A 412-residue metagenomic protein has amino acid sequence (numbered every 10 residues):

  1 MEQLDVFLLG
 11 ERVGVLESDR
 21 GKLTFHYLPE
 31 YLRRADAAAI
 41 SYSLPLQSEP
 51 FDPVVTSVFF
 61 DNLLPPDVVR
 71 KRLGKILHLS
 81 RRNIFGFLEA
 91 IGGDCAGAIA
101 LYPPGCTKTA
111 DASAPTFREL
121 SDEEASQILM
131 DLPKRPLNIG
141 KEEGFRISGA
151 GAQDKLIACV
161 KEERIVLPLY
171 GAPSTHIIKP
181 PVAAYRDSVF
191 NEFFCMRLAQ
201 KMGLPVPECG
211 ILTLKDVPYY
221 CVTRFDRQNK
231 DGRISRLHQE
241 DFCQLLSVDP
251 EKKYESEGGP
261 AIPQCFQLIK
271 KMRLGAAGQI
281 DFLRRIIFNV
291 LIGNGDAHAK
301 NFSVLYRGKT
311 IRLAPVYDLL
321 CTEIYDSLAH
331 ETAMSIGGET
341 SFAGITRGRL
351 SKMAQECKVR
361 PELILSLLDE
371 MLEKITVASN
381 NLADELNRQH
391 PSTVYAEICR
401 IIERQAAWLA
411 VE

Functional and structural regions predicted by a protein language model:
M1-A299, S303-E412: Phosphate/dinucleotide-binding and metal-coordinating scaffold of catalytic cores in nucleotide-dependent enzymes
